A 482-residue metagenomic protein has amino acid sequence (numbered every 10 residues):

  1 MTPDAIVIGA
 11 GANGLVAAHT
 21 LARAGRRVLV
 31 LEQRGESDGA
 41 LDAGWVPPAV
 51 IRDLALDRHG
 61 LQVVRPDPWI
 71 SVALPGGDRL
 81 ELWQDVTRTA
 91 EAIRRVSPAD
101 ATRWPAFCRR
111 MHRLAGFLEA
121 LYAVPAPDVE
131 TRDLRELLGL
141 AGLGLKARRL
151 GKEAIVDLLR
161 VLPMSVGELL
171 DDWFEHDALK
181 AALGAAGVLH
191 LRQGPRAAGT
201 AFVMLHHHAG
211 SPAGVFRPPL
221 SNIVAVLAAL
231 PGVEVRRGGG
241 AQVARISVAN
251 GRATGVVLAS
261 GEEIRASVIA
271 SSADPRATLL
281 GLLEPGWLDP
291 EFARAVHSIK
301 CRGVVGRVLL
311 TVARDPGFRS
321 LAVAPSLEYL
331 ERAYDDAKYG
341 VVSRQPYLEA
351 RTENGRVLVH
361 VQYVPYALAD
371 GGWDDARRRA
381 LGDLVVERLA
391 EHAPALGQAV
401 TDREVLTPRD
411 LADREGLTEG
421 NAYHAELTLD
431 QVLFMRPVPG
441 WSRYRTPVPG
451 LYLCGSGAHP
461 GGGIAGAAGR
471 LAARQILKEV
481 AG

Functional and structural regions predicted by a protein language model:
M1-A5, R23-G25, V432-F434, V438-P439 (+1 more regions): Extreme N-terminal leader/targeting segments of oxidoreductases
M1-E36, I93, A99, R149-L150 (+3 more regions): Structural core of flavin- and non-heme-iron oxidoreductases, emphasizing the beta-strand/alpha-helix scaffold
T2-E130, L427: N-terminal glycine-rich phosphate/pyrophosphate-binding loop and immediately adjacent elements
H112-G238, L417-V432: Active-site/ligand-binding neighborhood in enzyme catalytic cores
H176, K180-L191, Q345-Y347, A395-H459: A glycine-rich dinucleotide-binding beta-alpha-beta segment and adjacent secondary-structure elements that constitute
S211-R217, V233, G239-N354: Mid-domain catalytic core of redox enzymes that form a hydrophobic substrate pocket/lid adjacent to a catalytic redox
A313-R414: C-terminal segments that line or cap access tunnels to active or ligand-binding sites in enzymes and enzyme-associated
S456-L477: A conserved FAD-binding loop/helix module that cradles the flavin
